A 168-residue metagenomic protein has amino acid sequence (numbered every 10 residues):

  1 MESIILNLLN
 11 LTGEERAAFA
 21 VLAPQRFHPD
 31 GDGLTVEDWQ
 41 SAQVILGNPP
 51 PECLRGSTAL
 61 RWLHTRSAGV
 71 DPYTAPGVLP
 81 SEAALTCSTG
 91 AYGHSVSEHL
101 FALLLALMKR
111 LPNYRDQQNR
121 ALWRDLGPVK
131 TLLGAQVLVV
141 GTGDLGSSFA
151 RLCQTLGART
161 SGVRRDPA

Functional and structural regions predicted by a protein language model:
M1-T86: An N-terminal-biased, well-structured beta-alpha scaffold segment characteristic of Rossmann-like dinucleotide-binding
G13, H94, S147: Loop/helix-junction capping segments adjacent to catalytic residues or to phosphate/diphosphate-binding pockets
A18, H99, L103, S148 (+1 more regions): Rossmann-fold NAD(P)-dependent oxidoreductase module
I45, L63, L100, V137-G141 (+1 more regions): Generic structural signal for small/hydrophobic residues in well-ordered secondary structure, especially within
P50-P51, R66-G69, T89-Y92, A106 (+2 more regions): Short, flexible active-site-adjacent loop segments at beta-strand->alpha-helix junctions, enriched in small/polar
S81-Q136, G162: Phosphate-binding beta-alpha-beta segment of Rossmann-like dinucleotide-binding domains, i.e., the NAD(P)
P128-A168: Rossmann-like dinucleotide/phosphate-binding beta-alpha-beta segment
